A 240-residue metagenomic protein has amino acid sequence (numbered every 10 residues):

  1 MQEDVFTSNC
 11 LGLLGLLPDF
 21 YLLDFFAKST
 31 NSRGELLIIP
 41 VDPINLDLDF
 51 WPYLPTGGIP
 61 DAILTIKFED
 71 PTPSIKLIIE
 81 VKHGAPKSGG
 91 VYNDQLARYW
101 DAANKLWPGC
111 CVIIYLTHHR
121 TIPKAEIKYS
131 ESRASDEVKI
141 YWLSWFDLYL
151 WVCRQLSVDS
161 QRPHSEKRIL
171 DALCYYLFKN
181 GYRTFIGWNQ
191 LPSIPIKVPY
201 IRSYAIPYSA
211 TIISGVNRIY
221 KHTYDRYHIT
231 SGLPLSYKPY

Functional and structural regions predicted by a protein language model:
M1-Y240: Charged, terminal alpha-helix-loop-beta segments that serve as non-catalytic nucleic-acid engagement and/or assembly
